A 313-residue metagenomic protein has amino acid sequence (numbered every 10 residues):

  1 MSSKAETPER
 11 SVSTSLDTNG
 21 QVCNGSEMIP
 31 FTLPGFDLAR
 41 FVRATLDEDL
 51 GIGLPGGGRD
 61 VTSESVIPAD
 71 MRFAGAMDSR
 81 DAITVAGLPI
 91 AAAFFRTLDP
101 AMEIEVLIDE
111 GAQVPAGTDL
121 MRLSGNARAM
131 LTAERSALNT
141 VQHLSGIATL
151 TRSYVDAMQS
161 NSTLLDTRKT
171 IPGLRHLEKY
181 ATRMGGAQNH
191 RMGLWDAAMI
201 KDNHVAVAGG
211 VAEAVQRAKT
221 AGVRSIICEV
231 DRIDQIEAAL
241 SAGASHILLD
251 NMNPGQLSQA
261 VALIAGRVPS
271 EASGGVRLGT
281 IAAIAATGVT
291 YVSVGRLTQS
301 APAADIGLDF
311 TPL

Functional and structural regions predicted by a protein language model:
M1-N24: Intrinsic disorder/low-complexity segments
D17, G274-V276: Glycine-centered small-residue hotspots that permit tight backbone geometry or close packing
G25-A242, M252, S258-L263, P269-E271 (+4 more regions): Acidic/glycine-rich phosphate/pyrophosphate-binding loops and surrounding catalytic core that coordinate Mg2+
